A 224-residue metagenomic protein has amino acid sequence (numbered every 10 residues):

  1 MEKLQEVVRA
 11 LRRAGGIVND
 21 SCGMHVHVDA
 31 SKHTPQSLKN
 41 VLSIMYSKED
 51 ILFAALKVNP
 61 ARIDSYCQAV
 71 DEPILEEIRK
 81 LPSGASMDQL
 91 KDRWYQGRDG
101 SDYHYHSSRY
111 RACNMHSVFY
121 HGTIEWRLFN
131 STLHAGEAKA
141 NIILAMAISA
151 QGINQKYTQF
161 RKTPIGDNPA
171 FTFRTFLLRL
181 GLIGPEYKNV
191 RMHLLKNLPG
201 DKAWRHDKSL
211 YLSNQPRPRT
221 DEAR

Functional and structural regions predicted by a protein language model:
M1-V18, S31-R224: C-terminal accessory/tail domains of diverse enzymes
D20-M24, V28: Short, conserved phosphate-binding/catalytic loop or strand-edge motifs used in phosphoryl-/nucleotidyl-transfer
